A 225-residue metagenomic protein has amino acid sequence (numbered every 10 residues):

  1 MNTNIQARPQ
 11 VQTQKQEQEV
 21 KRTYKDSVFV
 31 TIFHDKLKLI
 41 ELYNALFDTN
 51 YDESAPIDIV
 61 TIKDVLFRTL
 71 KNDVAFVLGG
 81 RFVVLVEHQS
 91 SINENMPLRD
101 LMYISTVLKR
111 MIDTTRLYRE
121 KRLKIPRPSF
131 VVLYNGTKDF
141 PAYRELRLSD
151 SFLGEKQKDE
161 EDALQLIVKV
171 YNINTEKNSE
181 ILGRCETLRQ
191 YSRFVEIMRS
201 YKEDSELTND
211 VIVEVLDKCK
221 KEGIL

Functional and structural regions predicted by a protein language model:
M1-L225: Elongated, amphipathic alpha-helical interaction scaffolds
